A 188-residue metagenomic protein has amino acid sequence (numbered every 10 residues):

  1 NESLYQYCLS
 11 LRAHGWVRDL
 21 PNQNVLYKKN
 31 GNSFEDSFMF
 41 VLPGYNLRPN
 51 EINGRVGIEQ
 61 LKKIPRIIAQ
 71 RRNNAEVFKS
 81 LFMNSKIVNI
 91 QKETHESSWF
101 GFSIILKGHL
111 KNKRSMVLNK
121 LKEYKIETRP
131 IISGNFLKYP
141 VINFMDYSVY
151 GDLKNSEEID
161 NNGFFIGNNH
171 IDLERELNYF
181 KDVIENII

Functional and structural regions predicted by a protein language model:
E2-I188: PLP-dependent aminotransferase class I/II
